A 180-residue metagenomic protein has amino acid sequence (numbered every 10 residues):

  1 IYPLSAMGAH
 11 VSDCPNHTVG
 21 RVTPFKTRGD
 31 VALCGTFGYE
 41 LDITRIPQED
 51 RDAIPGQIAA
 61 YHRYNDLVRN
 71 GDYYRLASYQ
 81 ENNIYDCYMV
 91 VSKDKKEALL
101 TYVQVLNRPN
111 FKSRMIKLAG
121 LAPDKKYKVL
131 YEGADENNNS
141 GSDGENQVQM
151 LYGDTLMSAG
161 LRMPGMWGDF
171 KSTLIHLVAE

Functional and structural regions predicted by a protein language model:
I1-T44: Glycan-recognition surfaces
C14-V19, E40-D42, Q48-E49, N107-N110 (+1 more regions): Flexible loop/turn segments at secondary-structure boundaries
K26-S78: Catalytic cores of secreted or luminal carbohydrate-active enzymes
D30, K96-A98, K171-T173: A generic secondary-structure signal marking the coil-to-beta-strand transition
A32, L100, V129: Conserved, mostly hydrophobic/aromatic
Q80-P123: Carbohydrate-binding surface patches
N107-E180: C-terminal beta-sandwich/jelly-roll accessory domains of carbohydrate-active enzymes
